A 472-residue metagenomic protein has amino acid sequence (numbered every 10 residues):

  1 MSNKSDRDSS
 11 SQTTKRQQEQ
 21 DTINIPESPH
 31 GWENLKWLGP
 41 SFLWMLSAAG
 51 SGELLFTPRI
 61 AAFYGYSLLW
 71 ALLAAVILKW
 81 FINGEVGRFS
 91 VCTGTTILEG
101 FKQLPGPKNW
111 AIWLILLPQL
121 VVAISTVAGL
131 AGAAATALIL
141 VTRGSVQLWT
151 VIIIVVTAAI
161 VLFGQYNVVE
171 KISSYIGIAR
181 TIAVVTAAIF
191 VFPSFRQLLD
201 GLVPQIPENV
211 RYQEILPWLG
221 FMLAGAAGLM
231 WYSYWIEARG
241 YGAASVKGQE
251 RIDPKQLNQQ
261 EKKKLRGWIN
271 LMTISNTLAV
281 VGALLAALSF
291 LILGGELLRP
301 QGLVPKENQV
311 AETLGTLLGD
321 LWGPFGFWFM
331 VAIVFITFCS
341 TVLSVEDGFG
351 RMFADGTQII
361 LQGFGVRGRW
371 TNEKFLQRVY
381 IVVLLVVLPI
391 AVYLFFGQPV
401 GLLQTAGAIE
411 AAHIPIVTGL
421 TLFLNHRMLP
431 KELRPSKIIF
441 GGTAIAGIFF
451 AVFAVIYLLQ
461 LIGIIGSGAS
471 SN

Functional and structural regions predicted by a protein language model:
M1-L54, Y241-Q249, K263-T273, T277-L278: Membrane-interface "cap" regions at the ends of multi-pass membrane proteins
Q17-T22, T57-R59, G84-K108, G248 (+4 more regions): Flexible loop linkers connecting adjacent transmembrane helices in multi-pass alpha-helical membrane transporters
S28-W32, G65, C92-V121, L140-V146 (+1 more regions): Transmembrane-helix boundary/entry motifs in multi-pass membrane transporters
W32, R59-G84, K102, P107-A111 (+2 more regions): Extracellular loop-to-transmembrane helix junctions
W44, A71-L104, L114-V121, T126 (+1 more regions): Juxtamembrane transmembrane-helix boundary signature
W80-S90, E237, A243-A244, E261 (+1 more regions): Extracellular/periplasmic helix-exit of transmembrane alpha-helices
N109, Q147-V151, F325, T357-F395: Loop-to-transmembrane helix boundary motifs in multi-pass membrane proteins
I178-N209, I215-E237, T418-K431, F453-S467: Hydrophobic alpha-helical segments and their helix-loop junctions in multi-pass secondary transporters
